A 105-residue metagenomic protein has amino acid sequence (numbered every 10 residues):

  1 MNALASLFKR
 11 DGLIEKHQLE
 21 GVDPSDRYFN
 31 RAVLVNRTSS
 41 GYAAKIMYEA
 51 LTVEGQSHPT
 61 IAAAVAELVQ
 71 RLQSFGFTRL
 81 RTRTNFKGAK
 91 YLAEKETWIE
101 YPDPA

Functional and structural regions predicted by a protein language model:
M1-Y28, T82-A89, E94-W98: Negatively charged, low-complexity tracts enriched in Asp/Glu with abundant Ser/Thr
L7-K9, N36, Y48, L68: Short intrinsically disordered, low-complexity segments
H17, N36-T38, Q56, L68 (+1 more regions): Compositionally biased, intrinsically disordered low-complexity segments
F29-V53: Short aromatic-glycine-(Arg/Gly/Cys) micro-motifs in beta-strand/loop hairpins
V35, Q70, A89-L92: Intrinsically disordered, low-complexity regions enriched in Ser/Pro/Gly/Gln/His and often acidic
M47-A63, E67: A short, exposed loop/beta-hairpin motif centered on an aromatic-Gly-Thr core
V69-R83: Short arginine-rich
I99-A105: Short acidic DE-rich linear segments
